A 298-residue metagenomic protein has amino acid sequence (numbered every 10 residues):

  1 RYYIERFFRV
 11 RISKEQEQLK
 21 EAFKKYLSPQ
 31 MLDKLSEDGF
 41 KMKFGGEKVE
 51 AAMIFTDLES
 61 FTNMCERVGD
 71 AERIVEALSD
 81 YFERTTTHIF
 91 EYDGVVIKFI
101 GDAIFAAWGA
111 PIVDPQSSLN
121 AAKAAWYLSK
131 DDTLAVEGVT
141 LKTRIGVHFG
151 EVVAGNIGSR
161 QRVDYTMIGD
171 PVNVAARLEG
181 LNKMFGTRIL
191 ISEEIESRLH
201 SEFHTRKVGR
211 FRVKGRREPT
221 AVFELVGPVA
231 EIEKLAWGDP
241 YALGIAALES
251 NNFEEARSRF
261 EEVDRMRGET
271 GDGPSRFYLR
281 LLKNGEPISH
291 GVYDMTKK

Functional and structural regions predicted by a protein language model:
R1-V49, E76, R276, D294: Regulatory cytosolic signal-relay segments
E15, M31, I74, Y81 (+7 more regions): Helical mechanochemical/support elements of P-loop NTPase systems and associated helical scaffolds
Y26-P29, L128-D131, R160, V174-R188 (+3 more regions): Conserved, well-folded catalytic cores of nucleic-acid-processing and energy-transducing macromolecular machines
K41-K123, Y165: Catalytic NTP-binding/metal-coordinating core of nucleotidyl cyclase/transferase enzymes
E76-G94, A110-I145, F149, D170-K183 (+1 more regions): Alpha-helical scaffold within the catalytic cores of cyclic-nucleotide enzymes
D93, I100-G101, A135-G146, T187-I195 (+1 more regions): Acidic/histidine metal-binding catalytic segments
A107-Q116, I145-Y165, N182-F185, E202 (+1 more regions): Catalytic strand-loop-helix junctions within cyclic-nucleotide turnover domains
V152-A154, N182-E255, F260-H290, D294: Cytosolic regulatory/linker segments at or just downstream of nucleotide-handling modules in signal-transduction
